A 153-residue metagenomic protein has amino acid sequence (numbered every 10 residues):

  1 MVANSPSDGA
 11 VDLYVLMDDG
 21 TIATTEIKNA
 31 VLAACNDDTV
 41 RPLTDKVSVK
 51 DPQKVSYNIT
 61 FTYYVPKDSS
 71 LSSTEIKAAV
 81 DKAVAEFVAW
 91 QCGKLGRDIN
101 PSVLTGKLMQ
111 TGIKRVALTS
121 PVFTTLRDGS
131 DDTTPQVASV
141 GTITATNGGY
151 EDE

Functional and structural regions predicted by a protein language model:
M1-R97: Carbohydrate-recognition loop of C-type lectin domains
K77-E153: An aromatic-glycine-centered, glycine-rich loop/turn in mixed alpha/beta architecture
